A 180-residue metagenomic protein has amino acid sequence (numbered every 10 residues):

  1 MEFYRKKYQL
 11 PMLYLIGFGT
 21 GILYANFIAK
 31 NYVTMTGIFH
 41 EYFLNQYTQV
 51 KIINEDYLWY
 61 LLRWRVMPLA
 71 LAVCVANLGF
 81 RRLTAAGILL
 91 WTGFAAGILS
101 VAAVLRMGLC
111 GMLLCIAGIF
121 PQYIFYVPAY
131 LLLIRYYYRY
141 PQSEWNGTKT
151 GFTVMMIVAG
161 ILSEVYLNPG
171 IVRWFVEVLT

Functional and structural regions predicted by a protein language model:
E2-K6, A76-T84, R139-G147: Membrane-interface helix-boundary motifs at transmembrane edges
E2-T36: N-terminal signal-anchor transmembrane alpha helix
G17-G21, A25, P68, Y126-A129 (+2 more regions): Alpha-helical transmembrane segments of multipass membrane proteins
M35-E55: Perimembrane loop-to-helix junctions flanking transmembrane segments
W59-T92: Hydrophobic alpha-helical transmembrane segments
W91-P121, N168-P169: Hydrophobic alpha-helical transmembrane segments of integral membrane proteins
T92, L114-R139: Alpha-helical transmembrane segments of helical membrane proteins, especially in multi-pass transport, channel
L131-T180: Terminal transmembrane helical module of multi-pass membrane proteins
